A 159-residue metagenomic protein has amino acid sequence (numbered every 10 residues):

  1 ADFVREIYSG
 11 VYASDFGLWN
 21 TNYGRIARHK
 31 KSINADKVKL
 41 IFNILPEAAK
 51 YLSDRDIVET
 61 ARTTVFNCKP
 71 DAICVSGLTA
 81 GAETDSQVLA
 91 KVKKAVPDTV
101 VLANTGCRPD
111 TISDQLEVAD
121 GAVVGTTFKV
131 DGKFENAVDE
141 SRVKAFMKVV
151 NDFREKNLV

Functional and structural regions predicted by a protein language model:
A1-A72, L158-V159: Conserved anion-binding
A1-D2, E59-T60, V92-G125: Catalytic cores of alpha/beta
S9-V11, N43-A49, S76-L78, N104-D110 (+1 more regions): Active-site beta-loop-alpha junctions enriched in small/polar residues
V11-I33, G77-V96, P109-D114, G132-F146: Active-site-adjacent beta->alpha loops and helix N-cap segments on the catalytic face of soluble alpha/beta enzymes
S14-D15, N34-V38, P70-S76, A103-C107 (+2 more regions): Short C-terminal domain-edge/linker segments immediately following a structured domain
I26-I33, N67, A95, T99 (+2 more regions): Change "in soluble alpha/beta enzymes" to "in soluble alpha/beta proteins
P46-L89, F128-R142: Glycine/Thr-rich beta-alpha phosphate-binding loop at enzyme active sites
V118-V159: C-terminal appended segment following the main domain
